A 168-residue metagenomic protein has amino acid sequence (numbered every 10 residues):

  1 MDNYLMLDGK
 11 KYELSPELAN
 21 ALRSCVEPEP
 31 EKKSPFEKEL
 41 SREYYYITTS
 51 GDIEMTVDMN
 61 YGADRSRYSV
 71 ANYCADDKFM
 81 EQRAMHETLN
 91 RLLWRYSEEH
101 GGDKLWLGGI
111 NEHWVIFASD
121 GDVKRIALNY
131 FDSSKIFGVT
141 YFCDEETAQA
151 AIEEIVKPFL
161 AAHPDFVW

Functional and structural regions predicted by a protein language model:
M1-W168: Structural boundary micro-motifs
